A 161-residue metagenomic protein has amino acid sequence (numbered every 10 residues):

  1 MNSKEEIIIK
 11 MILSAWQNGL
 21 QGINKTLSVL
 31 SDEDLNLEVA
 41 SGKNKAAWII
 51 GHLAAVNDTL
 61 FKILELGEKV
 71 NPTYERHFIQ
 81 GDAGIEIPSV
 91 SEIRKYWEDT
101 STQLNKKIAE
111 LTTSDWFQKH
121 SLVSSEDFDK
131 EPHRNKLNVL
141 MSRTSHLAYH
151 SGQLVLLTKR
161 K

Functional and structural regions predicted by a protein language model:
M1, N24-K25, G67-V70: Short acidic/polar alpha-helix capping motifs at helix-coil junctions
M1-Q17: Extreme N-terminal tail/first-helix region
E5-I8, G42, S89, I93 (+1 more regions): Residue-level recognition of alpha-helical structural elements
L13-Q17, D34-Q80, V123-K161: Short, contiguous alpha-helical
S14-Q21, S114-S121: An acidic intrinsically disordered interaction segment
L20, N24-S31, N57-F61, E98-T112 (+2 more regions): Structural signal for well-ordered, non-membrane alpha-helices
V29, E33-D34, G84-E98, S121-R134: A short, terminal or domain-edge coil/loop segment
D82-K119, N138-R143: Acidic/histidine-rich alpha-helical segments that form the ligand environment of transition-metal centers
